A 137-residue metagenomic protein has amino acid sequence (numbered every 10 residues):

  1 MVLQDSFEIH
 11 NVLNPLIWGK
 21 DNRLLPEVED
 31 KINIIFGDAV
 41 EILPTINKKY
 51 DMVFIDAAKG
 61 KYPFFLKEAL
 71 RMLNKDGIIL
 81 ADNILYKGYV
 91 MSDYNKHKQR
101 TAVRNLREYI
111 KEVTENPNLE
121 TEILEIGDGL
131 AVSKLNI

Functional and structural regions predicted by a protein language model:
M1-I137: S-adenosylmethionine/decaboxylated-SAM
